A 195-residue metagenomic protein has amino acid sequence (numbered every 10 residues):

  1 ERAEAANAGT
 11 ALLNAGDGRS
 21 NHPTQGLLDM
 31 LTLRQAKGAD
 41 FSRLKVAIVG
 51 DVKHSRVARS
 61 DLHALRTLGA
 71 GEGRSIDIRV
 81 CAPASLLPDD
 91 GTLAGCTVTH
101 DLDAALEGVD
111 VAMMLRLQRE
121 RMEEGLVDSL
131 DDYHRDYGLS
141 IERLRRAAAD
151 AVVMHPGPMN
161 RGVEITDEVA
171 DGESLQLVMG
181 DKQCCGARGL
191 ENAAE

Functional and structural regions predicted by a protein language model:
E1-R34, R161: Phosphate/diphosphate ligand-binding glycine-rich loop within oxidoreductases
A5-A6, F41, T67-G73, E142-D150 (+1 more regions): Short, conserved loop/helix-junction motifs that constitute active-site signature segments in enzyme catalytic cores
A11-A15, H22, I48, V80 (+2 more regions): General beta-strand structural signal in soluble alpha/beta enzymes
N21-L27, D89-G91, V109-D110, G186-R188: Short, charged, surface-exposed secondary-structure boundary motifs
R34-L115: Glycine-rich phosphate/diphosphate-binding loop of Rossmann-like nucleotide-binding domains
G91-D171: Rossmann-like adenosine-cofactor binding region
G172-C184: Short, flexible active-site recognition loops that position polar ligands and cofactors
Q183, N192-A193: Alpha-helix boundary/capping motif
